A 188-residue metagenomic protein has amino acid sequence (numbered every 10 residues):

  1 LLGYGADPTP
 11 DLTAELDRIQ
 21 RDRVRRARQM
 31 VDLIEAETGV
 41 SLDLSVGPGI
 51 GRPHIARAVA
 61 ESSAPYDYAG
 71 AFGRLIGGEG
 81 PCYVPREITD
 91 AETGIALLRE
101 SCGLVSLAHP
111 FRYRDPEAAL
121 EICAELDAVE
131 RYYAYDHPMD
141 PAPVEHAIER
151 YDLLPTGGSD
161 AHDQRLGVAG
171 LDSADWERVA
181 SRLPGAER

Functional and structural regions predicted by a protein language model:
L1-A119: Extended substrate/RNA-proximal surfaces in nucleic-acid metabolism proteins
L1-D7, T89, A96-C102, L107 (+1 more regions): Charged catalytic cores and adjacent phosphate/nucleic-acid-binding surfaces used for phosphate/nucleic-acid chemistry
